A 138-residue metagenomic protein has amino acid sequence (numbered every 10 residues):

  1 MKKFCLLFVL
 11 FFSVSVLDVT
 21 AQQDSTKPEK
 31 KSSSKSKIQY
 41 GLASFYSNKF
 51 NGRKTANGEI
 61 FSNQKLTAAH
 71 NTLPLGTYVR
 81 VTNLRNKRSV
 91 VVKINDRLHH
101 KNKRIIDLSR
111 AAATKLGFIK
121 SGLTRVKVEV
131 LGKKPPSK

Functional and structural regions predicted by a protein language model:
K2-L6, L10, D18-K138: Secreted/periplasmic proteins
